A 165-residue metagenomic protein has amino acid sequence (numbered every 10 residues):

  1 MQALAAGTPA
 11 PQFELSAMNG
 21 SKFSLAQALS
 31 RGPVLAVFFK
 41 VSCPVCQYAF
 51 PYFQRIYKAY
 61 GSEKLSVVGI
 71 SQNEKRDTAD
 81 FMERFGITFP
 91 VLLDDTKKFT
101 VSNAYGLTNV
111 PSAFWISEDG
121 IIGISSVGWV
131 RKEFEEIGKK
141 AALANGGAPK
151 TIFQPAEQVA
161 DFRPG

Functional and structural regions predicted by a protein language model:
M1-V34, K58-S62, S66, A79-R84 (+3 more regions): Non-globular targeting/processing and membrane-anchoring segments
P11, F39, V68, L92: Conserved Rossmann-like nucleotide-binding pocket used by diverse enzymes that bind dinucleotide cofactors
M18, I70, L92-D94: Conserved beta-strand termini and adjacent loop/short-helix elements that scaffold enzyme active sites in alpha/beta
L25-Q47, F53: Short active-site neighborhood of thiol/selenol oxidoreductases, capturing the structured segment around
K40, Q72, E118: Cofactor-binding loop segments of dinucleotide-utilizing enzymes, especially the Rossmann-like FAD- and NAD(P)+-binding
Q47-F85, K98-V101: Structural microenvironment flanking redox-active thiols in thiol-disulfide oxidoreductases
M82-F114: Short, internal strand/loop/helix patches that form the active-site neighborhood or redox-interaction surface
